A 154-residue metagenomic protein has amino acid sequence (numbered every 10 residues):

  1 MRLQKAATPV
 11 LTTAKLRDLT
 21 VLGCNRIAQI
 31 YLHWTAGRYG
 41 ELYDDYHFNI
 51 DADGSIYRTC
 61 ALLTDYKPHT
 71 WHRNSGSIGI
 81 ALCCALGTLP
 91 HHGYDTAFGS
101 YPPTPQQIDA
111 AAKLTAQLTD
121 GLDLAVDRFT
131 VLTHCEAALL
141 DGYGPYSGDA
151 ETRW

Functional and structural regions predicted by a protein language model:
M1-C24, A85-W154: Basic/polar, cationic surfaces and motifs that engage anionic cell-wall and phosphate/carboxylate ligands
M1-N74: N-terminal catalytic cores of peptidoglycan-degrading enzymes
Q29, S77-G79, T130-L132: Structural preference for beta-strand elements that scaffold enzyme active sites
N49-D51, S55-Q106: Peptidoglycan-targeting cell-wall enzymes and recognition modules
